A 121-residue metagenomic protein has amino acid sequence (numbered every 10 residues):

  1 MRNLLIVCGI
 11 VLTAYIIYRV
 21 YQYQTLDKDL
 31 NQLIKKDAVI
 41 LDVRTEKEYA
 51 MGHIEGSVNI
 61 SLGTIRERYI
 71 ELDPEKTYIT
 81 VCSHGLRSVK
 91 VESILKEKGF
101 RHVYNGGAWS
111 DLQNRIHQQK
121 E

Functional and structural regions predicted by a protein language model:
R2-D29, K36-A38, E46-E75, L86-E121: Rhodanese-like catalytic fold shared by cysteine-dependent sulfurtransferases and DSP/PTP-type phosphatases
Y78: Alpha/beta-hydrolase fold nucleophile elbow
V81: Short, surface-exposed ligand- or partner-binding patches at beta-edge/loop junctions that are enriched in aromatics
